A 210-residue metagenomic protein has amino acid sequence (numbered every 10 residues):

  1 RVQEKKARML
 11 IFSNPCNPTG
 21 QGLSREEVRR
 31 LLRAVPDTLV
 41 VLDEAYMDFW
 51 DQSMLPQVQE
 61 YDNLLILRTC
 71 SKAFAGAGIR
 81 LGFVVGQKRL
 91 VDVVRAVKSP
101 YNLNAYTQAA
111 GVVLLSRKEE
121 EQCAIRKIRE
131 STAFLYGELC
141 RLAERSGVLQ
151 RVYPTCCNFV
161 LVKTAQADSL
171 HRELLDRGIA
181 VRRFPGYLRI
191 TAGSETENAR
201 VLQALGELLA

Functional and structural regions predicted by a protein language model:
R1-D48: Active-site phosphate-binding strand-loop segment of PLP-dependent enzymes
E26, D168, E173-R182, G186-A210: PLP-dependent enzyme catalytic core of the Aspartate aminotransferase-like
E27-V35, P56-E60, V93, L142: Catalytic-core regions built around general acid/base machinery
T38, N63-L64, L149-Q150, I179: Short, conserved active-site loop motifs that form the nucleotide-linked donor/cofactor pocket
N63-L142, V152: PLP-dependent aminotransferase class I/II
R129, L142-R177, A192: Conserved PLP-binding catalytic core of the aspartate aminotransferase-like
